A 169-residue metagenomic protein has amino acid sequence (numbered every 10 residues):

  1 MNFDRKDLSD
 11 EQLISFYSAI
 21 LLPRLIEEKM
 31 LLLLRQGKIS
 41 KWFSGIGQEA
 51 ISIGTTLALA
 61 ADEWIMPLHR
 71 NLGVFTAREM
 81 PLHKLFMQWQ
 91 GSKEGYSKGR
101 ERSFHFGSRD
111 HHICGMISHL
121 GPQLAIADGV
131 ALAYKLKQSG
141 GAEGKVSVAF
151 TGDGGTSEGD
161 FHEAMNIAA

Functional and structural regions predicted by a protein language model:
M1-S40, A61: Cofactor-/ligand-binding subdomain signature composed of acidic, glycine-rich, tryptophan-containing flexible loops
E28, L32-A169: Cofactor-binding active-site loop characterized by glycine-rich and histidine/acidic residues
